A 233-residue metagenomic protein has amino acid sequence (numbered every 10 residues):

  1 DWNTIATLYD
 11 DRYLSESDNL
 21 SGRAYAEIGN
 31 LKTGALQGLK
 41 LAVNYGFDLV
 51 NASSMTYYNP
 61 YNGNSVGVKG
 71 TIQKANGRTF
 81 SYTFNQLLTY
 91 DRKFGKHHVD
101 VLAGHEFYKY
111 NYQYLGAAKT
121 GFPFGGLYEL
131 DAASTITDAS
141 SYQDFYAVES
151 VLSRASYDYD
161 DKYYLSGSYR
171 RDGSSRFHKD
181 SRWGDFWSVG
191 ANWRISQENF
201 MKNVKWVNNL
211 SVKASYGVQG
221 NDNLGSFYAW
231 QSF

Functional and structural regions predicted by a protein language model:
D1-Y58, G67-F233: Extracellular/periplasmic, surface-exposed regions of secreted and cell-surface proteins
Y61-G63: N-terminal transmembrane signal-anchor/hairpin module of polytopic inner-membrane proteins
